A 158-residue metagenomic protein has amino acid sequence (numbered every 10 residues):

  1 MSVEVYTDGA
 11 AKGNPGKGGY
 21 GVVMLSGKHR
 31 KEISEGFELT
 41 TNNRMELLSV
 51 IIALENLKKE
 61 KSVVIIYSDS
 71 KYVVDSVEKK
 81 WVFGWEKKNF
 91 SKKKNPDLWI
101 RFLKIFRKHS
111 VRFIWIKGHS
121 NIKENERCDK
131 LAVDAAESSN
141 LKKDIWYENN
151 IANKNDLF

Functional and structural regions predicted by a protein language model:
M1-E4: Extreme N-terminal starter segment of soluble prokaryotic enzymes
T7-N14, I51-R127, L131, A136 (+3 more regions): RNase H catalytic domain
G16-G18, S34: Short, glycine/acidic-enriched capping/hinge loops at junctions between secondary-structure elements
G19-S26: Short beta-strand scaffold segments in enzyme catalytic cores
K28-M45: A short, polar/acidic, helix/strand-boundary loop motif
E46, V50: Short, conserved alpha-helix that lines the donor NDP-sugar binding/gating region of sugar-transfer enzymes
W146-N150: Functional transmembrane or membrane-interface alpha-helices that line membrane-embedded catalytic, ligand-binding
